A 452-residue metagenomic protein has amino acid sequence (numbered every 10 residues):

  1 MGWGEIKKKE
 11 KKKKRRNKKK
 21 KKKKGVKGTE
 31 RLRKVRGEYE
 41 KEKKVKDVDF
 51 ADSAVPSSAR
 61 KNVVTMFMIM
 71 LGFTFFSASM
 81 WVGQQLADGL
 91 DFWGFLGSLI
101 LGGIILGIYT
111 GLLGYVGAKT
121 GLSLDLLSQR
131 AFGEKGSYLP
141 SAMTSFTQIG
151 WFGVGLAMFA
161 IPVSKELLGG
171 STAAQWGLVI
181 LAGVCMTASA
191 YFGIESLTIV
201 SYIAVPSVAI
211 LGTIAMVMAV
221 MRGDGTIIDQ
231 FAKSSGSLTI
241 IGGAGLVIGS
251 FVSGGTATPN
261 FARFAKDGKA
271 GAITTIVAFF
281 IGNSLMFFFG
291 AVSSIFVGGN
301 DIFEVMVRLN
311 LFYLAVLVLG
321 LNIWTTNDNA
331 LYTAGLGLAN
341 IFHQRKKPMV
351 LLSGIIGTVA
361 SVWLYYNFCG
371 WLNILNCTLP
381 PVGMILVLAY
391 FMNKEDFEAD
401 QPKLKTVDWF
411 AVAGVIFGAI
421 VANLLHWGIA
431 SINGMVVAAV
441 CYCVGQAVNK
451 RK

Functional and structural regions predicted by a protein language model:
G2-K7, R15, K23-W93, S237-A244 (+2 more regions): Membrane-interface "cap" regions at the ends of multi-pass membrane proteins
R60, M384-K452: C-terminal membrane-solvent junction of multi-pass transporters and transport-like membrane proteins
I69-F73, S141-T144, L156, L167-F192 (+4 more regions): Transmembrane alpha-helical segments of multi-pass small-molecule transport proteins
Q84-Q85, G89, G114-Y115, M158-G169 (+4 more regions): Membrane-water interface regions at transmembrane-helix termini and the short interhelical loops of multi-pass membrane
L99-F132, L139-T147, A447-K450: Juxtamembrane transmembrane-helix boundary signature
S137-G170, W324-N340, P381: Hydrophobic transmembrane alpha-helices that form the core helical bundles of multi-pass secondary transporters
A160, G177, L181-A182, M186-A219 (+3 more regions): Membrane-interface loop-to-helix entry segments
A190, P206-A232, G243, V247-F251 (+2 more regions): Hydrophobic alpha-helical segments and their helix-loop junctions in multi-pass secondary transporters
